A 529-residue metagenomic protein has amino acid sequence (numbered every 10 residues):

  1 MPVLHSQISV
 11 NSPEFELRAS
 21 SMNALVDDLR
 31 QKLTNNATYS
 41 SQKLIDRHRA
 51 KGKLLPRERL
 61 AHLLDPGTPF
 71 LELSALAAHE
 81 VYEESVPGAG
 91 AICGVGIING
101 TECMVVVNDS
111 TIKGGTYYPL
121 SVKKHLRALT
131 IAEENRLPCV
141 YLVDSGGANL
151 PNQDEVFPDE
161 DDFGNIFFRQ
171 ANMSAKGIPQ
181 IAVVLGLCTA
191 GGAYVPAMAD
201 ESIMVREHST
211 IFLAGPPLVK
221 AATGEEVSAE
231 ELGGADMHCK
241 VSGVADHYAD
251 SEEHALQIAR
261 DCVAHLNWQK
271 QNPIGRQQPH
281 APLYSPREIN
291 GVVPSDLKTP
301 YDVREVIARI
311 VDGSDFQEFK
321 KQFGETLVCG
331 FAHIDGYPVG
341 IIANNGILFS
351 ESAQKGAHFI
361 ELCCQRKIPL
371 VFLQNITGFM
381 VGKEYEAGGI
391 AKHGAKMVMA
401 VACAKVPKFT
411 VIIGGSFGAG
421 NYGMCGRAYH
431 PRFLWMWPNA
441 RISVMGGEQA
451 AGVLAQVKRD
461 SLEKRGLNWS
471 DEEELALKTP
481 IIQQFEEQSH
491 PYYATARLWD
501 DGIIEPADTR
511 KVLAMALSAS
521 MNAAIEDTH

Functional and structural regions predicted by a protein language model:
M1-H529: Ligand-binding clefts of soluble mixed alpha/beta catalytic domains
